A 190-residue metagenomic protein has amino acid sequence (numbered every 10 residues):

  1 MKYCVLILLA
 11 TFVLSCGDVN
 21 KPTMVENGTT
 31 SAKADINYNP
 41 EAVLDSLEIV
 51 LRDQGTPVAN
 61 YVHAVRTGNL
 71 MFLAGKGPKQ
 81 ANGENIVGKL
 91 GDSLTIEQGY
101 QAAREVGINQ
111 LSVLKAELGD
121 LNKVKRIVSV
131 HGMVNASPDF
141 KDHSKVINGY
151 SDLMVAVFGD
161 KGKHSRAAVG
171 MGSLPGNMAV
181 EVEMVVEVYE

Functional and structural regions predicted by a protein language model:
M1-C4, D18: Positively charged n-region of N-terminal signal peptides that target proteins for export
L6-A10: Hydrophobic alpha-helical targeting segments used for export or membrane insertion
F12-S15: C-terminal motif of bacterial Sec signal peptides marking the signal peptidase cleavage site
G17-E190: Short, polar/acidic, helix-capping and beta-turn segments at strand->helix junctions that line the mouths
